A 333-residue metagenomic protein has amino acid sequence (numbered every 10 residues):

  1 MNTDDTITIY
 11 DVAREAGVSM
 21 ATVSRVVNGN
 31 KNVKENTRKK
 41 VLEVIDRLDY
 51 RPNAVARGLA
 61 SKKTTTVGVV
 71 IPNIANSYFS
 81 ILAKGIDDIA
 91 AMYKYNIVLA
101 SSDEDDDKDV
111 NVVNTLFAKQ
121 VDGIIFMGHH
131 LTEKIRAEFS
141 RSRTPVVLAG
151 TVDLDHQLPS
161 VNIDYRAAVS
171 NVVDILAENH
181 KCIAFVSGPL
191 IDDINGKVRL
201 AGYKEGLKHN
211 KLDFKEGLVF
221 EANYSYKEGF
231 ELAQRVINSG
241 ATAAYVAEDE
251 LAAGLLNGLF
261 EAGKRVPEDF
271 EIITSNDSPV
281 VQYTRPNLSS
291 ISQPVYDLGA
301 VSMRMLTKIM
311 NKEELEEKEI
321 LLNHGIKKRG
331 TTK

Functional and structural regions predicted by a protein language model:
M1-T65, K333: N-terminal helix-turn-helix DNA-binding module of bacterial transcription factors
M20-R25, L59-A75, I175, C182-P189: Short beta-strand segments enriched in small/hydrophobic residues
Y50-T115, K119-G123: Amphipathic helical "hinge" segments at domain boundaries
P72-I81, L99-K108, V161-N171, V186-L232 (+4 more regions): Hinge/beta->alpha junction and helix N-cap segments in small-molecule ligand-binding domains
M92-Y93, S142, L207-F214, S239 (+1 more regions): Short helix-capping segments at alpha-helix termini
E104, F126-N171, E178-K181, I191 (+2 more regions): Flexible loop/hinge segments that line or gate small-molecule binding clefts
L232-K333: Flexible loop/turn connectors
